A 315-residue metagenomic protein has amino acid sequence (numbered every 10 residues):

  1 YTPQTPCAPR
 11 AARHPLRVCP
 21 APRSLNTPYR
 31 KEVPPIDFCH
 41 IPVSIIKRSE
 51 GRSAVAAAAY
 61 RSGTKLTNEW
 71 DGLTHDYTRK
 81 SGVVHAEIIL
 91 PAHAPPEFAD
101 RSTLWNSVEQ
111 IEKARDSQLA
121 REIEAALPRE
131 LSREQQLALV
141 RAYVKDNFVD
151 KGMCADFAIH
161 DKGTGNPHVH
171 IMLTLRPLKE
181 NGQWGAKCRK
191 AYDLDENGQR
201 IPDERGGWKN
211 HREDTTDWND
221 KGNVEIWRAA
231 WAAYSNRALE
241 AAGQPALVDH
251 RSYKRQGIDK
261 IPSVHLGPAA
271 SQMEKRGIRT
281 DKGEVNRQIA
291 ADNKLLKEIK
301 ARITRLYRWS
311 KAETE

Functional and structural regions predicted by a protein language model:
V18-E315: N-terminal nicking endonuclease/strand-transfer module with a His-rich metal-binding environment and a catalytic Tyr
